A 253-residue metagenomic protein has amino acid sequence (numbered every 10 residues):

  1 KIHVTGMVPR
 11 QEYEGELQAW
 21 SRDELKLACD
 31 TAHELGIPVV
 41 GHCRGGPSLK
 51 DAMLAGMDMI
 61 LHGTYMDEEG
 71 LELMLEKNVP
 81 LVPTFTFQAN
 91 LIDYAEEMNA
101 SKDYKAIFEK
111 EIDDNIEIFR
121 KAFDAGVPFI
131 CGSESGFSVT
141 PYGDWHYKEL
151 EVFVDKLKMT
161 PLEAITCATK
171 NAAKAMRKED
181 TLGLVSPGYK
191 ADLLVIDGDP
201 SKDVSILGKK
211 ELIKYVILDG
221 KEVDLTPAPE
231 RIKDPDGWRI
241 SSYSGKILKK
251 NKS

Functional and structural regions predicted by a protein language model:
K1: Aromatic- and glycine-enriched pocket-lining scaffold segments that form the walls of small-molecule binding clefts
V4-E117, I130, S135-F137, L157-M159 (+3 more regions): Active-site core of metal-dependent hydrolases
A19, I60-H62, V79, A100-D103 (+4 more regions): Short, low-complexity, polar/charged sequence segments that are solvent-exposed and flexible
E34, D113-D199: His/Asp/Glu-enriched, well-ordered alpha-helical/loop segment that forms or immediately abuts the divalent-metal
L49-K50, G70, F119, G183-L184 (+1 more regions): Short, flexible, glycine/charge-rich loop motifs used to bind or transfer phosphoryl groups or to couple energy/partner
A52, P141-W145, S205-G208: Short glycine-biased active-site loop of nucleotidyltransferases that positions the nucleotide triphosphate and helps
T169-S253: Active-site microenvironment of metallo-dependent hydrolases
